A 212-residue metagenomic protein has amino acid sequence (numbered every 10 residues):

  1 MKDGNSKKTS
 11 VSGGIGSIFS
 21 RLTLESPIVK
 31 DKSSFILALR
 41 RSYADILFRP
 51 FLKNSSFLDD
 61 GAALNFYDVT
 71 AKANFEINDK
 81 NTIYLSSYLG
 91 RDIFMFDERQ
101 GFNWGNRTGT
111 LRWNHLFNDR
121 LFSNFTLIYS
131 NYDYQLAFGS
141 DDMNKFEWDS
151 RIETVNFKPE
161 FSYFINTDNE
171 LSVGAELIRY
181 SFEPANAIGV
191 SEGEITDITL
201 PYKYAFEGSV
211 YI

Functional and structural regions predicted by a protein language model:
M1-D3, T9-E76, Y84-Y88: Predominantly transmembrane beta-strands of Gram-negative outer membrane beta-barrel pores used for transport
N74-R91, N103-I212: Face-selective signature of the C-terminal outer-membrane beta-barrel domain
I93-M95: A short acidic, helix-capping loop that chelates divalent metal ions and anchors anionic groups
D97-G101: Short, solvent-exposed loop/turn segments at secondary-structure boundaries
